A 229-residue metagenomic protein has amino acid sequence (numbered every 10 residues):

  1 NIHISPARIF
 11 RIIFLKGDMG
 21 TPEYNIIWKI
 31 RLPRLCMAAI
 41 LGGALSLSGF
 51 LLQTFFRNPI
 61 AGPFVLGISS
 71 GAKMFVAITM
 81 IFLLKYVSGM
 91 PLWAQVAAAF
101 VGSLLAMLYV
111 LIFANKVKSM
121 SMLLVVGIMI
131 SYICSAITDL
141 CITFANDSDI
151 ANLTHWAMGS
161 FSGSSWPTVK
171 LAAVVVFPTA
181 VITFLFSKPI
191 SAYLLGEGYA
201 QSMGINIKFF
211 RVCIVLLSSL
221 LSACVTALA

Functional and structural regions predicted by a protein language model:
N1-A229: Alpha-helical transmembrane segments in inner-membrane proteins
